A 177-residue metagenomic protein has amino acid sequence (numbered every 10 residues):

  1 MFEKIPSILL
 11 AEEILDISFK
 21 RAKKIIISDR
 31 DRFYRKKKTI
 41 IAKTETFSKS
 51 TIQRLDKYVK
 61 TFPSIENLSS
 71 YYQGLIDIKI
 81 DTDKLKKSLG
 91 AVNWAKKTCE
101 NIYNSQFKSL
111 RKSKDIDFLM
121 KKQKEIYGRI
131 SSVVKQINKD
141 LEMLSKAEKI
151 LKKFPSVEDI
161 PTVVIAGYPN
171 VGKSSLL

Functional and structural regions predicted by a protein language model:
M1-V92: N-terminal accessory targeting/assembly segments
S50, M143, S175: Alpha-helical scaffold segments in soluble metabolic enzymes
T61-S64, K112, I150: Soluble, cytosolic/nucleoplasmic coiled-coil alpha-helices used as oligomeric scaffolds and tethers in large eukaryotic
L89-S145: Charged, amphipathic alpha-helical linker segments immediately N-terminal to NTP-binding catalytic cores
K124-G128, V157-I165: Active-site-proximal beta-alpha loop/turn segments in soluble metabolic enzymes
K146-P161: Pre-Walker A adenine-sensing motif
P161-L177: Glycine-rich phosphate-binding P-loop
